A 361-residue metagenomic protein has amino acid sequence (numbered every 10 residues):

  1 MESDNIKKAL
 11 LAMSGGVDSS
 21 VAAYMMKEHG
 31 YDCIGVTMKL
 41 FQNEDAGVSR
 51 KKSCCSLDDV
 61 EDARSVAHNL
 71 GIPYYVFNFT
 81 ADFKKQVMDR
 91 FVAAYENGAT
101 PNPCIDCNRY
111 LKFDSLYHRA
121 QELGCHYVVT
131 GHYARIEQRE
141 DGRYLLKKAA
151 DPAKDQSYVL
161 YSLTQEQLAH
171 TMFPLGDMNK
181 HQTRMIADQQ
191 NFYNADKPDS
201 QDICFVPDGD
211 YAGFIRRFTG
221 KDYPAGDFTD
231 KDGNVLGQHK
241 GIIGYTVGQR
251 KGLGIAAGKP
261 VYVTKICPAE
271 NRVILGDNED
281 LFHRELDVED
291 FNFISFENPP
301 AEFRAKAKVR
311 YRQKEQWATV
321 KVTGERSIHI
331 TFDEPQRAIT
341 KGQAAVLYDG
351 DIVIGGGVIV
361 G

Functional and structural regions predicted by a protein language model:
M1-Y161, M172, Q182, D188: ATP-dependent adenylation/nucleotidyltransferase module used to activate substrates
I6, V129-G361: AMP-forming adenylation/ATP pyrophosphatase catalytic core
